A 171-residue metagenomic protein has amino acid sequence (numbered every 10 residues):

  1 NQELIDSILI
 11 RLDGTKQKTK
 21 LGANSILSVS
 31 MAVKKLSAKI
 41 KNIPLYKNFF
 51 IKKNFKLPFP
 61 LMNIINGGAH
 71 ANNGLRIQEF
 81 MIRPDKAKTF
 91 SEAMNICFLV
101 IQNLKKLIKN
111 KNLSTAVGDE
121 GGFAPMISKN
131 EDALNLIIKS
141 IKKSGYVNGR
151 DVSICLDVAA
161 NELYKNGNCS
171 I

Functional and structural regions predicted by a protein language model:
N1-I43, M94, G122: Metal- or metallocofactor-binding catalytic centers and their adjacent structured scaffolds across diverse enzyme
N1-I5, A23, L45-N48, K105-F123 (+1 more regions): Flexible, glycine/charged-enriched surface loops at secondary-structure junctions
I10-G14, A38-I43, F50, D85 (+2 more regions): Generic secondary-structure signature for well-ordered alpha-helical cores
M31-K34, F59-P60, N66-Q78, I127-K129 (+1 more regions): Short acidic, glycine/serine/threonine-rich loops at helix termini
I43-L61: Glycine/threonine-rich beta-strand-loop-alpha-helix active-site module that forms ligand/phosphate-binding
F55-G118: Mobile "lid/hinge" segments at catalytic clefts and subdomain interfaces of large enzymes
I82-A93, F123-E131, N166-I171: Glycine-rich tight-turn/loop motif centered on a GG-T
E131-I171: Catalytic core of soluble alpha/beta enzymes
